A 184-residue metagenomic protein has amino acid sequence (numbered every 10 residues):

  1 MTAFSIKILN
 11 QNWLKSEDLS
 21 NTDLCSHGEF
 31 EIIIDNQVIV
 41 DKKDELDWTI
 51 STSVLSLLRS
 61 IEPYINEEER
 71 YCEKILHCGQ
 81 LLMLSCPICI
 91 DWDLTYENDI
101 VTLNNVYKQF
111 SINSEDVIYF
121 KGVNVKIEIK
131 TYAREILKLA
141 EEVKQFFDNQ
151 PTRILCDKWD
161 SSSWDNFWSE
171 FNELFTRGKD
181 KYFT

Functional and structural regions predicted by a protein language model:
M1-Q11, I65-C78: Short, basic/low-complexity N-terminal boundary segments at the transition from targeting/disordered tails
M1-V54: N-terminal "first-domain core" detector
T22-C25, F30-E31, Y64-L76, D99-V106: Short, well-ordered strand-loop elements centered on a beta-strand within folded domains, enriched for acidic residues
D23, V40, W48, S53 (+4 more regions): Non-catalytic recognition/regulatory regions in large multidomain proteins
V38, P63, Q109: Short loop/turn segments at secondary-structure transitions that flank enzyme active sites
K42-L76: Short, well-structured hydrophobic secondary-structure segments
E73-A133: An exposed acidic His-Trp-rich patch
Y107-T184: Mixed-charge, glycine-accented linear interaction segment located at domain edges/termini
